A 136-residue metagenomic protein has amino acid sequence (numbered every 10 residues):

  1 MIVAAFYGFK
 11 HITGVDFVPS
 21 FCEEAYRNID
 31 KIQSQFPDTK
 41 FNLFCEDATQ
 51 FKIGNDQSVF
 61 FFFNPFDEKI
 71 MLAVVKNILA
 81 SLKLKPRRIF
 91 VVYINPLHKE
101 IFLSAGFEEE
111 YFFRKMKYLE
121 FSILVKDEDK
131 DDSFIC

Functional and structural regions predicted by a protein language model:
M1-K10: Conserved SAM-binding loop of SAM-dependent methyltransferases across substrates and taxa, primarily the Class I
F9, D38-K40, R88: A generic structural signal for alpha->beta connector loops
H11-D16: Conserved SAM-binding motif I beta-strand of class I
F17-V59: S-adenosyl-L-methionine
G54-M71: A short SAM/SAH-binding and catalytic strip from SAM-dependent methyltransferases
K69-K130: C-terminal substrate-binding/active-site "lid" region of AdoMet-derived donor-dependent transferases
D131-C136: Flexible, glycine-/basic-rich loop-and-beta segments that form/coincide with the SAM-dependent methyltransferase
